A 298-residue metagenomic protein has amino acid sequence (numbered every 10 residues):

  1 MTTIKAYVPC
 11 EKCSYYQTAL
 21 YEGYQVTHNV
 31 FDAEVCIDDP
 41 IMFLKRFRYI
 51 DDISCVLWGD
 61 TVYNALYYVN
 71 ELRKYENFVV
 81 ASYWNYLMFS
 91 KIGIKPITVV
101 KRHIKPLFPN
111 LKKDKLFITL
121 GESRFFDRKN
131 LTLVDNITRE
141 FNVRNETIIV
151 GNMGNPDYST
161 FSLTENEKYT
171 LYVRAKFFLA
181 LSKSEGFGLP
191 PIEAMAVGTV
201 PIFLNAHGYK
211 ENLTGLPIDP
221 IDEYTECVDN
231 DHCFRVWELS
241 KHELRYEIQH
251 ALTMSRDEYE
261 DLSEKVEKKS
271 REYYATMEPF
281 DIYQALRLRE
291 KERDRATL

Functional and structural regions predicted by a protein language model:
M1-F47, K241, T276-L286: N-terminal pre-catalytic "stem/leader" segment of glycosyltransferase-like enzymes
E76-M88, G93-F108: Donor nucleotide-sugar binding/catalytic pocket of nucleotide-sugar-dependent glycosyltransferases
P106, K113-Y158, L163-E165: Conserved catalytic-core segment of nucleotide-activated headgroup transferases in glycan assembly
T170-A175: Short alpha-helical donor nucleotide-sugar binding micro-motif in glycosyltransferases
K183: Aromatic "clamp/platform" in nucleotide-sugar-dependent glycosyltransferases that forms part of the donor/acceptor
V200-F203, K210: Short hydrophobic beta-strand element within catalytic cores of glycosyltransferases and related nucleotide-activated
R235-Y246, T253-L288: A charged, aromatic-enriched C-terminal amphipathic alpha-helix characteristic of glycosyltransferases across folds
